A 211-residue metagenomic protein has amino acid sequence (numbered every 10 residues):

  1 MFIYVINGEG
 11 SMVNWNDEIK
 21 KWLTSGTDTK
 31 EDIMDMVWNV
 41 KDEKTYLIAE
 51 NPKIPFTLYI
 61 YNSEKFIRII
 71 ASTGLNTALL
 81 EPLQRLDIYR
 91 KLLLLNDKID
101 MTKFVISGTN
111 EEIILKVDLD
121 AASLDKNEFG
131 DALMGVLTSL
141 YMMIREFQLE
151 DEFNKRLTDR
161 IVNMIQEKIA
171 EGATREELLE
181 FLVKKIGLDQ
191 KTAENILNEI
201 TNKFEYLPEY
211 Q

Functional and structural regions predicted by a protein language model:
F2-K53, L178: Charge-rich, low-complexity N-terminal segments
V37, V105-S107, R145-D159: Short, surface-exposed recognition loops or helix-turn segments adjacent to catalytic cores
F56-A78: A short acidic-to-branched-hydrophobic micro-motif
S72-E112: Short, internal acidic amphipathic alpha-helical interface segments that mediate docking to partner proteins
D87-I99, L119-D151: Ampiphathic alpha-helical segments that act as solvent-exposed interaction surfaces
I113-D118: Short, aliphatic-rich beta-strand segments
N154-F204: Acidic, Ser/Thr-rich low-complexity intrinsically disordered segments
E205-Q211: Short Lys/Arg-enriched helix C-cap and helix-to-coil transition segments that create basic nucleic-acid-contact patches
